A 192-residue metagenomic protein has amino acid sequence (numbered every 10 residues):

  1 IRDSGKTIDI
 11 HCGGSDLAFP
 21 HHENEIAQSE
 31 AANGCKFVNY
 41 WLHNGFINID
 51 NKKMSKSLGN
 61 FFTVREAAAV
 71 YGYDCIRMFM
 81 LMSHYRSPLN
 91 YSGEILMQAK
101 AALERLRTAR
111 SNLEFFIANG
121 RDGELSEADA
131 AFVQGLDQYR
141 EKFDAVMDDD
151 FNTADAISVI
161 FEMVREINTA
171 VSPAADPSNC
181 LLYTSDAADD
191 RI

Functional and structural regions predicted by a protein language model:
I1-F116: Alpha-helical recognition segments enriched in aromatics with Gly/Pro capping that present substrate-recognition
W41, Y139-K142, S185: Solvent-exposed, well-ordered amphipathic alpha-helical segments that flank/support binding or catalytic loops
L96-A99, L103, T108-V171: Helix-loop elements that line ligand-binding/catalytic pockets
D176-N179: Charged, low-complexity interaction regions
Y183-I192: Single conserved hydrophobic/aromatic residue that forms the stacking wall/gate of nucleotide- or nucleobase-binding
